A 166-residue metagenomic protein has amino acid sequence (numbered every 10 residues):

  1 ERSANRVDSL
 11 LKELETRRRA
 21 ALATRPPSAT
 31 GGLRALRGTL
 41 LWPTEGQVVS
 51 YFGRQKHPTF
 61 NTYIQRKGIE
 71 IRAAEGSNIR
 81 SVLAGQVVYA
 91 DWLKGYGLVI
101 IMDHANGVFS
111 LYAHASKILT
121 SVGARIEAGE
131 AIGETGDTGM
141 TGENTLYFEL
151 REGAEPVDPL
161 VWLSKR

Functional and structural regions predicted by a protein language model:
E1-A35: Alpha-helical oligomerization segments with coiled-coil/rod-like character
G38-R166: Catalytic cores of peptidoglycan-degrading enzymes
